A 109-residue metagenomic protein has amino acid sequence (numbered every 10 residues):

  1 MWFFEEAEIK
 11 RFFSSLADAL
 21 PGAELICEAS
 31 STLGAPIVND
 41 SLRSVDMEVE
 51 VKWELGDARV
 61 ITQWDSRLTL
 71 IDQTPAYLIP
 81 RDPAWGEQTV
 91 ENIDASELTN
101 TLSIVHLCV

Functional and structural regions predicted by a protein language model:
M1-V109: Alpha-helical subdomain
